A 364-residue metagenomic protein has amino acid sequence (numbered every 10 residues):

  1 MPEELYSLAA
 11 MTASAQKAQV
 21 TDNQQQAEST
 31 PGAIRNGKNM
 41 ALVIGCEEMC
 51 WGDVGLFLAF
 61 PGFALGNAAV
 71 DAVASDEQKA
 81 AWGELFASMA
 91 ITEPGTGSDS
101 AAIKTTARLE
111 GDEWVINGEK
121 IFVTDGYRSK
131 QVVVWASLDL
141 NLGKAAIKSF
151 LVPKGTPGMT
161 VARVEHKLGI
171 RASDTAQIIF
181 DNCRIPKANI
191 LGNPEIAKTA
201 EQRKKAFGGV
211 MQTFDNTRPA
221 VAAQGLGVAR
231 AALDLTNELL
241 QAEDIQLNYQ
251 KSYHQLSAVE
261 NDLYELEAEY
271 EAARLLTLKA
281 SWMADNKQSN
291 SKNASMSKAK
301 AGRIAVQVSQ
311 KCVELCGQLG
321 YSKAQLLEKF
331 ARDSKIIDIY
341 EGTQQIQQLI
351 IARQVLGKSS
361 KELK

Functional and structural regions predicted by a protein language model:
P2-E84, D125-Q131, G143, A284-Q288 (+1 more regions): Internal helix-loop-helix
G45, L65, C316-K364: Glycine-rich phosphate/cofactor-binding loops in nucleotide/flavin-utilizing enzymes
V54, T96, I121-G126, I170 (+2 more regions): Glycine-rich phosphate/pyrophosphate-binding beta-alpha loops
E84-T92: A short, Trp-centered hydrophobic/proline-enriched beta-strand micro-motif
A107-R108: A structural signal for short hydrophobic beta-strand segments in well-ordered beta-sheet cores
E113, N117-V161: A short core secondary-structure module
T160-Y270, I337: Glycine-rich beta->alpha junctions and the first turn(s) of the following alpha-helix
L240-Q241, I245, E267-K300, S309 (+1 more regions): C-terminal helix-coil-helix/basic helical segment that borders enzyme active sites and/or dimer interfaces and provides
